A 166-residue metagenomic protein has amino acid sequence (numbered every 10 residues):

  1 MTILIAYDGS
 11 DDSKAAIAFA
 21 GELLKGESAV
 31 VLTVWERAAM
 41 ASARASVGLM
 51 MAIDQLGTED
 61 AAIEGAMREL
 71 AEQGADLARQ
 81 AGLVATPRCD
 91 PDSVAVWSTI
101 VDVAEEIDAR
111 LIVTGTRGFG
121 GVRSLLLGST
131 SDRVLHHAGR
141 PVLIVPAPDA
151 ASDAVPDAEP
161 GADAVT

Functional and structural regions predicted by a protein language model:
T2-Q55, L83-T86, V165-T166: Small/aliphatic-rich secondary-structure junction motif
E22, E105-E106, H136: Solvent-exposed polar/charged
V34-E69, D102, A151-T166: Acidic, proline/glycine-rich short linear motifs
D76-I112, S152-D153, G161-T166: Structural beta-alpha unit
L111-R133, H137, A147: Glycine-rich, Arg-bearing micro-motifs that act as flexible, cationic patches
R140-S152: Short, flexible loop segments at boundaries between secondary-structure elements
